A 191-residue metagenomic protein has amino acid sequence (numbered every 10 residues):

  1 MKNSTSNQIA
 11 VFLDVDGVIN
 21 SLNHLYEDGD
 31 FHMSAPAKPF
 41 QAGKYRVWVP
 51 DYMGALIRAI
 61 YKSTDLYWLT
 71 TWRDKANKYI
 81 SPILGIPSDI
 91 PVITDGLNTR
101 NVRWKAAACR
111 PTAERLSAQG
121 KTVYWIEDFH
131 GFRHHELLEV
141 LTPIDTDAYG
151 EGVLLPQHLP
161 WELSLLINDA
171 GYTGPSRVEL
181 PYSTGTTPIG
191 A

Functional and structural regions predicted by a protein language model:
M1-T5, E114-S117: A short acidic-Thr-Gly-centered motif at the start of a beta-strand
K2-R100: Alpha-helical substrate-recognition element adjacent to the catalytic core
K75-A191: C-terminal cap/substrate-recognition subdomain and adjoining C-terminal extension of metal-dependent phosphatase-like
